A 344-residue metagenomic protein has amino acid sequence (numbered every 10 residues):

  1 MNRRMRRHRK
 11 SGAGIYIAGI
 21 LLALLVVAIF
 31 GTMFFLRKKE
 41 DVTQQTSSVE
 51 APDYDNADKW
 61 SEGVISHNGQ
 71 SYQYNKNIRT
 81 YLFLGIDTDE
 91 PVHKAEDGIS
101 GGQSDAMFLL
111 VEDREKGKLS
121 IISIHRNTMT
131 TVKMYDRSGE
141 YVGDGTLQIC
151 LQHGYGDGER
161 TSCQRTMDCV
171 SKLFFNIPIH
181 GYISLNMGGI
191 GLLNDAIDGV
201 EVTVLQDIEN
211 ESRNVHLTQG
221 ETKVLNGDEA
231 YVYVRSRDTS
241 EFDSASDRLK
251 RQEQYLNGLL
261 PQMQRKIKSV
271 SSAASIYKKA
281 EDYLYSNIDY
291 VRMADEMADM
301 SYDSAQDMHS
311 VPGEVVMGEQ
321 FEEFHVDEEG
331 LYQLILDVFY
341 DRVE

Functional and structural regions predicted by a protein language model:
N2-R4, H8-G14, G19, I29-E344: Non-catalytic, solvent-exposed segments at the cell envelope interface
L22-L24: Sec-dependent N-terminal signal peptides
